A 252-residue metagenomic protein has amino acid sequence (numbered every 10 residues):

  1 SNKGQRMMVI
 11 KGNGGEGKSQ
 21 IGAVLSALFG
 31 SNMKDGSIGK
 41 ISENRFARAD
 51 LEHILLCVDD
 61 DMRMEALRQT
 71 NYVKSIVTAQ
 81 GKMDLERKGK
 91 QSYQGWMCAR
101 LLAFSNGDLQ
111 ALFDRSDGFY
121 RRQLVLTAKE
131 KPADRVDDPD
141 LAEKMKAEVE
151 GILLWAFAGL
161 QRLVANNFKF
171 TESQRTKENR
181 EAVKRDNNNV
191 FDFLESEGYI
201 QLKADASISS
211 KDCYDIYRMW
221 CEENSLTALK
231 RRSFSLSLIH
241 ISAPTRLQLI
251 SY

Functional and structural regions predicted by a protein language model:
S1-L238, S242, R246: Feature primarily recognizes SF3-like P-loop helicase cores of small DNA viruses
L249: Cationic, low-complexity basic patches in intrinsically disordered or flexible, solvent-exposed regions
